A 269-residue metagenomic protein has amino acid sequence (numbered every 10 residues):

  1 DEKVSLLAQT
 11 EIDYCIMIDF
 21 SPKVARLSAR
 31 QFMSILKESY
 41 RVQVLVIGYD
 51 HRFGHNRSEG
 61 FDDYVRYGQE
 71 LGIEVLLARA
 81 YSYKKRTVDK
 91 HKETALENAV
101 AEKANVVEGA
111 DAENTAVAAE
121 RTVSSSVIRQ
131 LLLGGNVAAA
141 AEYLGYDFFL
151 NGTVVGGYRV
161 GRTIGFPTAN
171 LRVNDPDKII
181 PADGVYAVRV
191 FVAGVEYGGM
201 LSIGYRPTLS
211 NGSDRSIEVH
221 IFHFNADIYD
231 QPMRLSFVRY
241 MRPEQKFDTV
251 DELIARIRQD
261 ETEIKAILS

Functional and structural regions predicted by a protein language model:
D1-I73: N-terminal Rossmann-like or analogous alpha/beta NTP/dinucleotide-binding catalytic cores that position adenine
E2, A139-Y146, E252-E263: A non-catalytic, amphipathic alpha-helix used as a structural packing/dimerization or gating element in enzyme scaffolds
L7, L45, A140, V188 (+1 more regions): Residue-level signal for inorganic ion chemistry
D19, Y49, R79, I203-Y205: Short secondary-structure boundary segments
G72-S202: Glycine-rich, Lys/Arg-enriched anion-binding loops that position phosphate/diphosphate groups for phosphoryl
E102, N114, G157-S269: Phosphate/ribose-recognition catalytic cores of enzymes acting on nucleotide-derived substrates
